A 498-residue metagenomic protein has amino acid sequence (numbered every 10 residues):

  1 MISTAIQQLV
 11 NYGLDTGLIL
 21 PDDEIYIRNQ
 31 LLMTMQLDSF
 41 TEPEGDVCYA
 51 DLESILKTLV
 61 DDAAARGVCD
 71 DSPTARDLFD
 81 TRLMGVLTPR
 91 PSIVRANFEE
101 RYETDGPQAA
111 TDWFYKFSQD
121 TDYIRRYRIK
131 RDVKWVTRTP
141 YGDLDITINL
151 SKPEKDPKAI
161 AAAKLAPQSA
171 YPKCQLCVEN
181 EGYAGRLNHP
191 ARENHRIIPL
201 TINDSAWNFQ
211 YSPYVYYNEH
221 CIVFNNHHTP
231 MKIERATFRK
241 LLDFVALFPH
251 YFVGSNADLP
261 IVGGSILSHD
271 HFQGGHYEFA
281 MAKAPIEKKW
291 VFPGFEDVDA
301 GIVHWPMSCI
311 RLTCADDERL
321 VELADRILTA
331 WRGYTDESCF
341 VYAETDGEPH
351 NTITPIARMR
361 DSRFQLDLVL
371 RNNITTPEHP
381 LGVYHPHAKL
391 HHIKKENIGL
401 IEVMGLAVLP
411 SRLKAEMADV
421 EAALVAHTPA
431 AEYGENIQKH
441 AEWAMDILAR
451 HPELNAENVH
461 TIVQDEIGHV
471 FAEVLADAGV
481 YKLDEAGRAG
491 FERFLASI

Functional and structural regions predicted by a protein language model:
M1-V223, H227-P230, P306, V321-A324 (+2 more regions): Active-site microenvironments that recognize anionic phosphate/pyrophosphate groups
Y171, I266-D270, E278, G294-D297 (+3 more regions): Short alpha-helical interface elements
T201, F244-V245: A short acidic-Thr-Gly-centered motif at the start of a beta-strand
F209, V253, D270-F272: Hydrophobic faces of well-ordered beta-strands that scaffold small-molecule active sites in alpha/beta enzyme cores
E219-N225, G263-F279, V369: Histidine-centered divalent-metal-coordination microenvironment in nucleic-acid enzymes
K232, A236, V245-S265, G274-T335: Catalytic or ion-translocation cores adjacent to nucleophile or general acid/base/metal-coordination motifs in diverse
R239-L241: Short, hydrophobic/π-rich interface segment
P260-S268, D346-T352: Beta-rich nucleic-acid/ligand-interaction surfaces
